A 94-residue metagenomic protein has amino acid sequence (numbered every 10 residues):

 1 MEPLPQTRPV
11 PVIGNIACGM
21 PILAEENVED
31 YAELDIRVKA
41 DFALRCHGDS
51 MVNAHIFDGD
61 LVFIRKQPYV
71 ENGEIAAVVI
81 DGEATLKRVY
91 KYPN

Functional and structural regions predicted by a protein language model:
M1-A54, N72, A84, K91-N94: Short, positionally conserved secondary-structure boundary motifs
D41, L61-V62: Structural motif
F57, I80: A cytosolic small-molecule/anion-sensing beta-strand core signal
G59-D60, E74: Structural motif
L61, L86-R88: Well-ordered beta-strand positions in beta-sheet-rich domains
F63-I64, A77: Hydrophobic beta-strand signal
V78-V79, R88-K91: Beta-strand->loop->alpha-helix junctions that form or flank phosphate-binding loops in nucleotide-handling enzymes
